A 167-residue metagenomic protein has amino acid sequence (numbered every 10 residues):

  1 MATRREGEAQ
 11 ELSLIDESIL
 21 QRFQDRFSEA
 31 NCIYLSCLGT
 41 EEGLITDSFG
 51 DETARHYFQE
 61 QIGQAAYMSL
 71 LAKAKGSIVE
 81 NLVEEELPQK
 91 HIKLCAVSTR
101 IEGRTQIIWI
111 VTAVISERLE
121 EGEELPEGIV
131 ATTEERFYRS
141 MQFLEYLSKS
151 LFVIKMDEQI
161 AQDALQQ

Functional and structural regions predicted by a protein language model:
M1-D16, E123-Q167: PAS-family sensory modules
A2-H91: Structured interaction and signal-relay segments at domain junctions
F27, T40, R55, V83-E84 (+5 more regions): Aromatic-residue detector
H56-Y57, E117, E158: Short amphipathic alpha-helical leader/targeting segments
S69-R139, F143-S150: Sensory/regulatory domains in signal-transduction proteins
